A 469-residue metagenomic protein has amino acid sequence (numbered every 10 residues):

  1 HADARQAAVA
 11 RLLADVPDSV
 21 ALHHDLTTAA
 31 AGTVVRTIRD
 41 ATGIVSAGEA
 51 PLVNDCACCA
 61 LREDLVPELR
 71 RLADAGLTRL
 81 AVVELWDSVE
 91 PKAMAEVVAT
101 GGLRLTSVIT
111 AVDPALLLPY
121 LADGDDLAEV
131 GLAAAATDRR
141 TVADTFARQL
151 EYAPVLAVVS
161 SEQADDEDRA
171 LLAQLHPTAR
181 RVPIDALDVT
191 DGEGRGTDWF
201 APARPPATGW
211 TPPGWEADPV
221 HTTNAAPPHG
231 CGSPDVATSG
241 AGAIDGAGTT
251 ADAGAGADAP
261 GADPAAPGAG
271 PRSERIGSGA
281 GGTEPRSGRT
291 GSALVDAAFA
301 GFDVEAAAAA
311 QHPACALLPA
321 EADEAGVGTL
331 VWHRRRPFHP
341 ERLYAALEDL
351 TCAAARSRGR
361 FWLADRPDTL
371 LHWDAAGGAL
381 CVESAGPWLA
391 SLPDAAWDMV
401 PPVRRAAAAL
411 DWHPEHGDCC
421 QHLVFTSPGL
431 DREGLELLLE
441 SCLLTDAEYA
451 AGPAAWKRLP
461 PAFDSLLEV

Functional and structural regions predicted by a protein language model:
H1-D3, V424: Short, hydrophobic/glycine-enriched beta-strand segments
D3, A7-I109, P114-A122, D126-R139: Nucleotide-state-sensitive switch-loop elements of NTP-binding domains
A8-V9, M94, D168, R342 (+2 more regions): Hydrophobic side chains in well-ordered alpha-helices
A29-A31, T110, L116-P119, D125-G248 (+4 more regions): C-terminal accessory "lid"/substrate-recognition subdomains
E68, A93-V97, Y152, D168-L171 (+1 more regions): Alpha-helical scaffold elements adjacent to nucleotide-binding pockets in ATP/GTP-utilizing enzyme cores
A81-D87, L156-A157, T329, H422: Short glycine-rich or small-residue beta-strand-to-loop segments that form or flank ligand, phosphate, metal/Fe-S
P401-V403, A407-V469: Generic C-terminus detector
